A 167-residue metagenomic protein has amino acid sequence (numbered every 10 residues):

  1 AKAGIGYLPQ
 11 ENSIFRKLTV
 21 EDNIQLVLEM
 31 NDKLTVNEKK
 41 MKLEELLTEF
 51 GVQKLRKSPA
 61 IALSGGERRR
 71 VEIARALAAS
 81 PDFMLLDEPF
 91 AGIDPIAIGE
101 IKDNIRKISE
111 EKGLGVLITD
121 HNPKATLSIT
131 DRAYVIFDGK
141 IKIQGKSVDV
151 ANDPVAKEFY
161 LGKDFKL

Functional and structural regions predicted by a protein language model:
L18-E38, E49, K163-D164: ABC-type ATPase nucleotide-binding domains, specifically the catalytic core motifs of the NBD
V36-L55, I96, R106, V155: Conserved ABC ATPase "signature" region
P59-L63, E67: Conserved ABC ATPase signature
I73: Hydrophobic anchor residue at the start of the ABC signature
S80: Conserved catalytic motifs of ABC-family nucleotide-binding domains
M84-E88: Catalytic Walker B motif of ABC-type/P-loop ATPase nucleotide-binding domains
G99-K112: Helical segment within the ABC ATPase nucleotide-binding domain
